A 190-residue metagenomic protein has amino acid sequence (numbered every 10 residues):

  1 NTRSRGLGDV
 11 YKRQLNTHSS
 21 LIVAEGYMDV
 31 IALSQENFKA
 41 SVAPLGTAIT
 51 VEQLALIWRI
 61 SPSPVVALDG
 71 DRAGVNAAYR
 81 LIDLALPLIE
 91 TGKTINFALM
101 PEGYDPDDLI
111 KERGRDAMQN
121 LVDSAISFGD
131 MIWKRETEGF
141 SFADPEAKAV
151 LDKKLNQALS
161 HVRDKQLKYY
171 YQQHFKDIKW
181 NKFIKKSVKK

Functional and structural regions predicted by a protein language model:
N1-Y11: Single conserved hydrophobic/aromatic residue that forms the stacking wall/gate of nucleotide- or nucleobase-binding
R3, G26, T50: Short, conserved glycine- and acidic-residue-centered signature motifs in active-site or ligand-binding loops
R5, F38-K39: Extended active-site and interfacial segments that coordinate phosphate-rich ligands in large catalytic machineries
K12-L21, A48-P64, G70-K190: A charged alpha-helical hairpin associated with nucleic-acid processing machineries
L21-A24, P44: Structural motif
Y27-A32: Acidic, divalent-metal-coordinating active-site segment for phosphoryl/phosphodiester hydrolysis, typified by short
Q35: Flexible glycine/serine/alanine-rich "lid" or loop that lines and gates the nucleotide-sugar donor pocket in diverse
K39-G46: Short hydrophobic/aromatic-enriched beta-strand-loop microsegments
